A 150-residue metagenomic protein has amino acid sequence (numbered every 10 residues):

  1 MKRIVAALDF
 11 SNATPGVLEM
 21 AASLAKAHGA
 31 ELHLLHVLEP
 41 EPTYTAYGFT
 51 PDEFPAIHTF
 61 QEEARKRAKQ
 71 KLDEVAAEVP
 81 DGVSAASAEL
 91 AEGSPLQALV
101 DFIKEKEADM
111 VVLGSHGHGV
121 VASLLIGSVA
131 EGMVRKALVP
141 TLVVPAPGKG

Functional and structural regions predicted by a protein language model:
K2-F54: Small/aliphatic-rich secondary-structure junction motif
F10, M110-G132, G150: Glycine-rich, Arg-bearing micro-motifs that act as flexible, cationic patches
L35, S87-A91, L142: General small-molecule cofactor/ligand-binding pocket signal
H36, G114-H116, P145-A146: Short secondary-structure boundary segments
F49-E53, E105-K106, V129-A130: Short, hinge-like loop/turn segments at secondary-structure boundaries
F54-Q70: A short acidic, glycine-rich active-site loop that binds or catalyzes chemistry on phosphate/adenosine moieties
E74-V111, G148-G150: Structural beta-alpha unit
